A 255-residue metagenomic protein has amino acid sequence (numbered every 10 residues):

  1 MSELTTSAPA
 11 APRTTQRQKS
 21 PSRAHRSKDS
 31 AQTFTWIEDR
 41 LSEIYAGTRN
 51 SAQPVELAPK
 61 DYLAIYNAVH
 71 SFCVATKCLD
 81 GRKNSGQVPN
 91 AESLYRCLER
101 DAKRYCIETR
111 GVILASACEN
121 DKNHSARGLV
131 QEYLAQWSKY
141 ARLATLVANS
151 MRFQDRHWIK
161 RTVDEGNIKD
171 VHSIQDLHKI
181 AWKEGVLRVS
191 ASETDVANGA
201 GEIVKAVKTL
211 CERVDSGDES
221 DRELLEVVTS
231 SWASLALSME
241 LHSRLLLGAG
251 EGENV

Functional and structural regions predicted by a protein language model:
M1-V255: Eukaryotic scaffold/interaction segments
